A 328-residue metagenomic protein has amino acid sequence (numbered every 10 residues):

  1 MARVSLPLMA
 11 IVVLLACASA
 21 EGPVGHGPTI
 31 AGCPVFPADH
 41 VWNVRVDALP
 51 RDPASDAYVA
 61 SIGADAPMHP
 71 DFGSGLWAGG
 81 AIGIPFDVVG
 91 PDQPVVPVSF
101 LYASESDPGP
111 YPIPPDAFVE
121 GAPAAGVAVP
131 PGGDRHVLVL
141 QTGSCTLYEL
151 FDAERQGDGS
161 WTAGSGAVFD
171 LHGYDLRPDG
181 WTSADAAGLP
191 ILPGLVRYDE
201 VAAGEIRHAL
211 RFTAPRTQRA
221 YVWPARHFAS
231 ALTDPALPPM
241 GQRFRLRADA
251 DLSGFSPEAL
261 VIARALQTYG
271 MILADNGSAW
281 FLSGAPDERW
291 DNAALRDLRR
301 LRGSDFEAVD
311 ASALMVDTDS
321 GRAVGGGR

Functional and structural regions predicted by a protein language model:
M1-M9: Bacterial N-terminal signal peptides that target proteins for export
C17-S19: N-terminal Sec signal peptide cleavage junction
G22-R328: Short, surface-exposed polybasic-aromatic patches that bind anionic ligands, especially phosphate groups
